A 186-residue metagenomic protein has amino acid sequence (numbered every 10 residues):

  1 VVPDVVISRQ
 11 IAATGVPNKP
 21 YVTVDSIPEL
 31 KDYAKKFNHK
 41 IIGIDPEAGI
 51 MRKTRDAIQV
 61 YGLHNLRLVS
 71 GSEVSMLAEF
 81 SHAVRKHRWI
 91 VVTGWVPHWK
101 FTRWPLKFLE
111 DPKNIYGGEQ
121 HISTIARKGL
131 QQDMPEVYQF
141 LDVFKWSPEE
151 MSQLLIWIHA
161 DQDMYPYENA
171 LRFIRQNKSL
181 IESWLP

Functional and structural regions predicted by a protein language model:
V1-G43: A conserved helix-loop-strand patch within extracytoplasmic ligand-binding domains of the periplasmic binding
D4-I7, A34-K36, R85-K86, G117 (+1 more regions): Extracellular/periplasmic catalytic domains that process cell-envelope and extracellular macromolecules
R9-P20, Q120-D133: A bilobed periplasmic-binding-protein/Venus flytrap-type ligand-binding module shared by bacterial periplasmic
S26, Q132-F144: Short amphipathic alpha-helical coupling segments at ligand-binding clamshell hinges and other catalytic/signaling
P28, D32, R52-D56, A78 (+4 more regions): Solvent-exposed, polar/charged alpha-helical surfaces in well-ordered, non-transmembrane soluble domains, broadly
I44-P112: Ligand-binding pocket segment of bilobal, Venus flytrap-like solute-binding proteins
M76-L77, I125-R127, P135, F140: Domain-level detector of nuclease and nuclease-like folds in predominantly extracellular/periplasmic contexts
F144-P186: C-terminal functional modules
